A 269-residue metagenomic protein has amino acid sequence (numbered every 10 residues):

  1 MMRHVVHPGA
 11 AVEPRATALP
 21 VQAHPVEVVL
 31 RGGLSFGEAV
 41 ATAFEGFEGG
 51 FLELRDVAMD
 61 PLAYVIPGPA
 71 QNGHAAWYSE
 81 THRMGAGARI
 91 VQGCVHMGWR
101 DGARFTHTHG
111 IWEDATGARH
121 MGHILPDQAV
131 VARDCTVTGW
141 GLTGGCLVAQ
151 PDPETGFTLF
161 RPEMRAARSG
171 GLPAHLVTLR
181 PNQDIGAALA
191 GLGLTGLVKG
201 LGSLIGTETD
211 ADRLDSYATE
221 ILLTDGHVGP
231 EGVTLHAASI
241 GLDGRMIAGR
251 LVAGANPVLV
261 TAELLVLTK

Functional and structural regions predicted by a protein language model:
M1-E113, G170-E208, R213-T268: Alpha/propeptide regions of enzymes that mature by internal proteolysis
R119-E163, L251-K269: Flexible glycine-rich active-site/ligand-binding loops centered on an Asp-His dyad
A166-R168: Hydrophobic pocket-lining "lid/loop/helix" segments that shape and contact the acyl-thioester
